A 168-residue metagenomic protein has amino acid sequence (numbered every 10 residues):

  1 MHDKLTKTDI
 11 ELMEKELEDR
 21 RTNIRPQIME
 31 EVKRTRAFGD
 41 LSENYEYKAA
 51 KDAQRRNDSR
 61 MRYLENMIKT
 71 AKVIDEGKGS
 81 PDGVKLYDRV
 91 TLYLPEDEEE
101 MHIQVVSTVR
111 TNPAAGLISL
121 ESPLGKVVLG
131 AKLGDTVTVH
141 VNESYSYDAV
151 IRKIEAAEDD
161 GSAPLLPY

Functional and structural regions predicted by a protein language model:
M1, A37, T70, S80 (+1 more regions): Glycine-rich, flexible loop/turn motifs
M1-D52, R56-S59, A163-Y168: N-terminal cationic and glycine-rich segments that engage phosphates or anionic surfaces
D3, E11-E18, E30-E31, E43-E46 (+6 more regions): Glutamate identity and glutamate-enriched acidic tracts
L12-E14, R20-R21, A53-S59, I68-T70 (+3 more regions): Generic detector of short, locally flexible boundary/turn motifs and exposed helical patches
R20, E31, T35-F38, L64-I74 (+3 more regions): Conserved, well-folded catalytic cores of nucleic-acid-processing and energy-transducing macromolecular machines
Y45-D82: Internal alpha/beta loop-helix hairpins
I74-E158, P167-Y168: Non-DNA-binding regulatory cores of transcription-related proteins, predominantly C-terminal effector-binding
